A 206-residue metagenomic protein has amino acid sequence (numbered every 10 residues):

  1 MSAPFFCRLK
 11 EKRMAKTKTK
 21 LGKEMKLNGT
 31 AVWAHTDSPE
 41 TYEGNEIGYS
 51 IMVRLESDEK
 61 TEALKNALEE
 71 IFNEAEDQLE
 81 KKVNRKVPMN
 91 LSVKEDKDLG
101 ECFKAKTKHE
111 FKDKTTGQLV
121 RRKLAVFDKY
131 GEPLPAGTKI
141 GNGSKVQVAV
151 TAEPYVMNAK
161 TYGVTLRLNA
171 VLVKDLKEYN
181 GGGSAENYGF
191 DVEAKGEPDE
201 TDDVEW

Functional and structural regions predicted by a protein language model:
A3, L9-T116: OB-fold ssDNA-binding interfaces and closely related basic DNA-contact patches used across DNA replication/repair
A3, V150, V171: Conserved hydrophobic/aromatic pocket- or pore-lining residues that grip, position, or stack substrates in active sites
F5, M14-K18, E178-W206: Acidic, gly/ser/pro-rich intrinsically disordered tails
Y49-I51, V148, L166-N169: Hydrophobic residues positioned within well-ordered beta-strands of beta-sheet architectures
L55-E59, A152-P154, D175: Beta-strand elements of well-folded, non-transmembrane domains
H109-K129: Short, basic/aromatic beta-hairpin or loop at an interaction surface
F127-V146, E153-V164: Exposed beta-sheet edge/beta-hairpin loop segments within beta-rich domains
N158-E178: OB-fold/S1-family single-stranded nucleic acid-binding modules
